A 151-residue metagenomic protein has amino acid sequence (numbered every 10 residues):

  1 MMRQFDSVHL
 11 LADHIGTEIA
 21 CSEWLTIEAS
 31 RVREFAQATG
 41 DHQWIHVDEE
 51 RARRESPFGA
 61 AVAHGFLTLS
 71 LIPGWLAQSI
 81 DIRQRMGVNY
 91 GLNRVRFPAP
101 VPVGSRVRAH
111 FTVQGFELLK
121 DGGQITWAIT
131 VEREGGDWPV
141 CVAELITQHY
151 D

Functional and structural regions predicted by a protein language model:
M1-D13, F97, V101-D151: HotDog/MaoC-like acyl-thioester-processing domains
M2-A61: Catalytic strand-loop segment that frames the active site of acyl-thioester-processing enzymes
T17, C21-E23, R31, D41-Q43 (+3 more regions): A generic structural signal for short beta-strands and their flanking turns/coil linkers
A20, W24-T26, R96, I146-Q148: Generic structural detector for well-ordered beta-strands
R33-A36, L69-P73: Predominant activation on well-ordered alpha-helical scaffold segments within soluble catalytic domains
R54-A60, S70-H110: Hydrophobic beta-strand-centered segment that forms part of the acyl-chain substrate-binding groove
H64-L67: A solvent-exposed, acidic/Ser-Thr-rich amphipathic alpha-helical stretch
